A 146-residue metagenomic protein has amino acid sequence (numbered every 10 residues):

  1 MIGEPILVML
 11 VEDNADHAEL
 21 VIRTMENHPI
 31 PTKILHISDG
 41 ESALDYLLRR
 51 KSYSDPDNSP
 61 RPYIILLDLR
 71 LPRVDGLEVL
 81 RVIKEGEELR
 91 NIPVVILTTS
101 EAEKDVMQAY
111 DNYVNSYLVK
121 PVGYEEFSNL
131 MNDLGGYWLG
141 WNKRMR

Functional and structural regions predicted by a protein language model:
M1-M9, A15-L35, E41-L44, L48 (+3 more regions): Non-catalytic signal-transmission and effector/linker regions of two-component phosphorelay proteins
P56-P60, K84-N91, N112: Conserved phosphotransfer cores of two-component systems
L67-D68, T98: Active-site residues of response regulator receiver
L71-V74, I83: Hydrophobic residue at a beta-alpha junction that N-caps the helix immediately following a catalytic beta-strand/loop
P72, R90, A102: The feature encodes the CheY-like receiver
